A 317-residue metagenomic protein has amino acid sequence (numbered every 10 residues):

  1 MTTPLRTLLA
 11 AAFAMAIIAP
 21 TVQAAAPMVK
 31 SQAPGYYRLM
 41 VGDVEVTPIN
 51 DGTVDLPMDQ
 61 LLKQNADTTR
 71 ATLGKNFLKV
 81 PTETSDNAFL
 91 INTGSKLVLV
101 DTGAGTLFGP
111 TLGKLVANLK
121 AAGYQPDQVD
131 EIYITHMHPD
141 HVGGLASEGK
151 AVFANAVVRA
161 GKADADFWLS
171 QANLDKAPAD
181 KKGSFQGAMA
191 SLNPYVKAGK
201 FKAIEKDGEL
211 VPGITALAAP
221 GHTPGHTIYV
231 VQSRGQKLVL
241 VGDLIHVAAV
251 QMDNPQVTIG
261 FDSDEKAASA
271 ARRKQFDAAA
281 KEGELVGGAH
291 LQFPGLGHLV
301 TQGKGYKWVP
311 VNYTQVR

Functional and structural regions predicted by a protein language model:
M1-Q23: Gram-negative bacterial Sec-dependent N-terminal signal peptides
A24-K30: Cleaved targeting-peptide boundary
A26, G113, K120-Y124, Q128 (+4 more regions): Metallo-beta-lactamase
Q32-A122, I228-I245: Conserved beta-strand hairpin/beta-sheet module of binuclear metal-dependent hydrolase folds, prominently
D51-G52, T102-G105, M137, A163-D164 (+3 more regions): Active-site metal-binding loops of divalent metal-dependent hydrolases
S85-A88, G94, G109-R159: Active-site metal-binding motif and surrounding structural segment of the metallo-beta-lactamase
G109, V230, R234-R317: Cap/insert and terminal regions of metallo-dependent hydrolase folds
I132-V142, A219-H226, G287-P294: Histidine-centered catalytic micro-motifs
